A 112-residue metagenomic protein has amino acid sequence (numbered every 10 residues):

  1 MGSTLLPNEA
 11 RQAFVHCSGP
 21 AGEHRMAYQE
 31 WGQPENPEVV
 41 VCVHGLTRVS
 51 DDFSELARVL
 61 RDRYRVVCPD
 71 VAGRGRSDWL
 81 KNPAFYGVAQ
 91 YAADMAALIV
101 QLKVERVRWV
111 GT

Functional and structural regions predicted by a protein language model:
G2-R25: N-terminal cap/lid segment of alpha/beta-hydrolase-fold proteins
T4, T47-R48, Q90: Short linear motifs centered on Gly/Pro in flexible linkers and helix caps
A10, F14-H16, E30-V40, S50 (+4 more regions): A general secondary-structure boundary signal
G19-G22, Q29, C68-V110: Active-site loop/oxyanion-hole signature of alpha/beta-hydrolase fold enzymes
H24-W79: Conserved HGGG/HGGXW glycine-rich cap/lid loop of the alpha/beta-hydrolase fold
H44-L46, V107, G111-T112: Conserved alpha/beta-hydrolase "nucleophile elbow" surrounding the catalytic nucleophile
